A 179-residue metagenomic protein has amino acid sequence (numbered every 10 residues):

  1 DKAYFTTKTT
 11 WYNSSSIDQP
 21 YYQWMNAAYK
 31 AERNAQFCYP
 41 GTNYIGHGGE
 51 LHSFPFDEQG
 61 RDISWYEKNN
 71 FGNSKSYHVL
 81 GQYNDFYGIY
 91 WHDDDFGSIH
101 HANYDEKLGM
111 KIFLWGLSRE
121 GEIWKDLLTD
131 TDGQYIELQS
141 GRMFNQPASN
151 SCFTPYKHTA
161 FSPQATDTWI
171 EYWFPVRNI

Functional and structural regions predicted by a protein language model:
D1, R177-I179: Short, intrinsically disordered, charge-balanced linker/junction segments flanking boundaries in proteins
D1-T7, Y12-P20: A conserved hydrophobic secondary-structure block that centers on an alpha-helix together with its immediately flanking
T6-T9, T159-R177: Short Pro-Gly-centered flexible turn/kink motifs
S14-T166: A contiguous, surface-exposed recognition patch within enzymatic or periplasmic domains that forms
